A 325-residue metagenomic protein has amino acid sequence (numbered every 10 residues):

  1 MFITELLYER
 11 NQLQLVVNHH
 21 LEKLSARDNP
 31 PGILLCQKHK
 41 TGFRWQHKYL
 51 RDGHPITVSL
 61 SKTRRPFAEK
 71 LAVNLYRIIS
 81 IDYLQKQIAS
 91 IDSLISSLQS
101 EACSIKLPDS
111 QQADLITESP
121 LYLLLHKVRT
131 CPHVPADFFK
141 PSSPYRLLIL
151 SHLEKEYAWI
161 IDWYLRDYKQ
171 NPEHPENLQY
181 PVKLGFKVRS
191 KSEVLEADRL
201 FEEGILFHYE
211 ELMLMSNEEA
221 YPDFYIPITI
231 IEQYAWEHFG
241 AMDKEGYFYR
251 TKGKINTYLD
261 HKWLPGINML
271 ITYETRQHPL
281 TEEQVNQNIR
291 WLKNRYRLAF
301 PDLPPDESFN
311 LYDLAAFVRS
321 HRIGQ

Functional and structural regions predicted by a protein language model:
M1-S143, S151: A positively charged, amphipathic N-terminal helix/segment that binds anionic biomolecules
P55-T57, E219, Q233: Short, mixed charged/polar active-site loops that provide acid/base catalysis or chelate metal/phosphate cofactors
D109-L206: Solvent-exposed, charged helical/coil patches that constitute nucleic-acid or partner-interaction surfaces
K183, Y221-K254: Short beta-strand-loop-alpha-helix junction that forms the active-site gateway of nucleic-acid-processing nucleases
F186-V188, F201-I230: Active-site metal-binding core of divalent-cation-utilizing nuclease and nuclease-like domains
D198, N256, D260: Surface-exposed charge patches
L212-E219, K244-E245, T275-T281: Acidic-and-aromatic substrate-binding clefts and catalytic sites of carbohydrate-active enzymes
L259-Q325: Basic, glycine-rich
